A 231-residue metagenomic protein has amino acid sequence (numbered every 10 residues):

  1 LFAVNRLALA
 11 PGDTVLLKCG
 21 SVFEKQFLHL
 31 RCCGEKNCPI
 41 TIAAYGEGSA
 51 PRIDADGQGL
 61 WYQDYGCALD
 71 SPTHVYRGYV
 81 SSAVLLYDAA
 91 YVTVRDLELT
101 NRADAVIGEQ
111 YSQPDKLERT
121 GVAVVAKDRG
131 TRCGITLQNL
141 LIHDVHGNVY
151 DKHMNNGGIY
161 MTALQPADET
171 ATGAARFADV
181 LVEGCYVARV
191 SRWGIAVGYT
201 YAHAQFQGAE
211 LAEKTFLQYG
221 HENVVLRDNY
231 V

Functional and structural regions predicted by a protein language model:
L1-E24: Acidic Gly/Asp/Thr-rich repetitive segments characteristic of extracellular carbohydrate-active and adhesion proteins
F2, L28-L30, L60-L85, G108-D128 (+2 more regions): Extracellular beta-strand/beta-solenoid scaffold signature
R6-L7, R31-G34, A43, K127 (+1 more regions): A general structural signal for short secondary-structure junctions and capping/turn motifs
A8-L9, C33-K36, L86-Y87, R129-G130 (+1 more regions): Extracellular/periplasmic catalytic domains that process cell-envelope and extracellular macromolecules
L16, C33-E35, G78, L117 (+2 more regions): Generic N-terminal leader/processing signal
L16-L17, V22, E35-Y111, D144-Y150: Right-handed parallel beta-helix/beta-spiral solenoid domain characteristic of secreted/periplasmic
P39, G46-G48, A90-N101, G130-H146 (+2 more regions): Right-handed parallel beta-helix
T41-A44, T120-V124, G157-Y160, L181-E183 (+1 more regions): Extended hydrophobic secondary-structure segments that form protein cores and membrane-embedded regions
